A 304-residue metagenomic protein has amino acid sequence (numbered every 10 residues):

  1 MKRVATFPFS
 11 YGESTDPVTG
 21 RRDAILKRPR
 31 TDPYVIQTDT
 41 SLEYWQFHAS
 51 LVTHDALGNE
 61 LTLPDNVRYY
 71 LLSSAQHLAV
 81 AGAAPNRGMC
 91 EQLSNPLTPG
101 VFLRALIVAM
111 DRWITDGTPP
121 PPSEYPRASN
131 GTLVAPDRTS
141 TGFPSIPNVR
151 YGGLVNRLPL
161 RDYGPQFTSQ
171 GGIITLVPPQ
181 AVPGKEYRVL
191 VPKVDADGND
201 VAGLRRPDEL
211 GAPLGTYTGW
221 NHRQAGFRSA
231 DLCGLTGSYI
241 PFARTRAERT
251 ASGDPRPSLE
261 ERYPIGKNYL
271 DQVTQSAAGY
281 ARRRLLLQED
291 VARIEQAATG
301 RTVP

Functional and structural regions predicted by a protein language model:
M1-P304: C-terminal His-loop and adjacent cap/lid subdomain of alpha/beta-hydrolase
